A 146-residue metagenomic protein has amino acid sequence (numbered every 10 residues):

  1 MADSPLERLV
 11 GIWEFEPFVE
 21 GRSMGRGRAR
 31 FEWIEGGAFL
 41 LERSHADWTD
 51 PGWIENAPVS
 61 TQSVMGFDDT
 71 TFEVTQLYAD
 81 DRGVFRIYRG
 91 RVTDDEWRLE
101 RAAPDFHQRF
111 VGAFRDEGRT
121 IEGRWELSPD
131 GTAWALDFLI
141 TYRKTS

Functional and structural regions predicted by a protein language model:
M1-S146: Hydrophobic small-molecule pocket/channel-lining residues, especially in calycin-type beta-barrels
